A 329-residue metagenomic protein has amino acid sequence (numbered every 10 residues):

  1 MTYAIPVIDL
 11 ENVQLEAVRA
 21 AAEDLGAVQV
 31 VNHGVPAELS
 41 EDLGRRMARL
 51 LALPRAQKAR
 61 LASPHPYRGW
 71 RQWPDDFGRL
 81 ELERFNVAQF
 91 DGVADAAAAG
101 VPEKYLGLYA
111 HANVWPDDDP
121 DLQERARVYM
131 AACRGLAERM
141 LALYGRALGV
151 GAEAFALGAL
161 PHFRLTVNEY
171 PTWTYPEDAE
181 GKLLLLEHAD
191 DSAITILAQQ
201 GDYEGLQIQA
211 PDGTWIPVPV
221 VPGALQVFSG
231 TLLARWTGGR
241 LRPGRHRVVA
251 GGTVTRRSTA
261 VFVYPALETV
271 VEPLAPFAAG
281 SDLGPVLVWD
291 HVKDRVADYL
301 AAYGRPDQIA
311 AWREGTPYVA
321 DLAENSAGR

Functional and structural regions predicted by a protein language model:
M1-R79, R127, R134-R329: C-terminal flanking tails of non-heme Fe-dependent oxygenases
A22-D24, G34, E81-G135, M140-L143 (+1 more regions): Non-heme Fe(II)/2-oxoglutarate
